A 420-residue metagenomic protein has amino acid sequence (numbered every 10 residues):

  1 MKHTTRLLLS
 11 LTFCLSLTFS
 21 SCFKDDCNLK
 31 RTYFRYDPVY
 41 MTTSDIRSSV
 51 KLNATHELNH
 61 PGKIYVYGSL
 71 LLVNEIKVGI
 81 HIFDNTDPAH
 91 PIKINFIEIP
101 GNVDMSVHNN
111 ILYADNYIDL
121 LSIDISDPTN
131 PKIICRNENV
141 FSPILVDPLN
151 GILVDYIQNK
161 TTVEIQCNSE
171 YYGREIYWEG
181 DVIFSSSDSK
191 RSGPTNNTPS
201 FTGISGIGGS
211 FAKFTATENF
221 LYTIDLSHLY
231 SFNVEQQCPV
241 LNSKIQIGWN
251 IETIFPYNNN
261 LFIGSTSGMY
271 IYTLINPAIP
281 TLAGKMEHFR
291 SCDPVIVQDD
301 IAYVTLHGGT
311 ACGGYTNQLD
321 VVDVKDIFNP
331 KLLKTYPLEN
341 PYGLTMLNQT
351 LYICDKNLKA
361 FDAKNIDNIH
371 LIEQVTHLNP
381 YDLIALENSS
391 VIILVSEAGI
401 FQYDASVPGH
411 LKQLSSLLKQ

Functional and structural regions predicted by a protein language model:
M1-L9: Bacterial N-terminal signal peptides that target proteins for export
T18-S21: C-terminal motif of bacterial Sec signal peptides marking the signal peptidase cleavage site
F23-Q420: Feature marking well-ordered beta-strand scaffolds used for ligand recognition
